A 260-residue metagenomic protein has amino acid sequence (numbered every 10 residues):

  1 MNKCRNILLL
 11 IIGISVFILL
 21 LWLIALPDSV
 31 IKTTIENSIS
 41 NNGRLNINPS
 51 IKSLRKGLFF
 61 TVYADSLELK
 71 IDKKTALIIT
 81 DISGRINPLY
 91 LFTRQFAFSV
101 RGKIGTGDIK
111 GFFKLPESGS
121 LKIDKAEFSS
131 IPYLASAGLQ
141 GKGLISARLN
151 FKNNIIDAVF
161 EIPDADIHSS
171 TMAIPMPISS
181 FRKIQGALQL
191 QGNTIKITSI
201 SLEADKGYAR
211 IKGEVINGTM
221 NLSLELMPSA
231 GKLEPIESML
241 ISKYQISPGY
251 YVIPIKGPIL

Functional and structural regions predicted by a protein language model:
M1-N6: Positively charged n-region of N-terminal signal peptides that target proteins for export
I7-W22: Hydrophobic membrane-insertion alpha-helices, especially the h-region of bacterial N-terminal signal peptides
L20-F96, G102-G107: Terminal hydrophobic membrane-targeting helix
L45-N46, K73-G84, K103-K110, P132-L149 (+3 more regions): Amphipathic hydrophobic-ligand
K52, K74-L89, D157-I195, L233-L260: Beta-propeller and related beta-repeat scaffolds in trafficking/envelope systems
T61, T93-V100, G119-S120, G192-S199: Short, hydrophobic/aromatic-rich segments at coil-to-beta transitions
G102-S169: Non-cytosolic head/periplasmic domains of membrane-anchored proteins
